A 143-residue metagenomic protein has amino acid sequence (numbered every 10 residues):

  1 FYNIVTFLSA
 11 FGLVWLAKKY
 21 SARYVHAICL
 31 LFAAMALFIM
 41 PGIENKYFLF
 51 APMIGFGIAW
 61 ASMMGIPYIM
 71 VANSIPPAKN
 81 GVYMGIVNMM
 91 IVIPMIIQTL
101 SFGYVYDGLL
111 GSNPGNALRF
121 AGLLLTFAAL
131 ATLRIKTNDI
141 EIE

Functional and structural regions predicted by a protein language model:
N3-F11, I96: Residue-level signature of mid-helix packing/kink "hotspots" within the transmembrane helices of 12-pass Major
L8-A22, Y106: Helix-to-loop junctions at the C-terminal end of transmembrane segments in multipass secondary transporters
L31-E44: C-terminal ends and interior cores of transmembrane alpha-helices in multi-pass membrane transporters/permeases
F48-S62: Hydrophobic core of transmembrane alpha-helices in multi-pass small-molecule transporters, especially MFS/SLC-type
S62-P76: Intracellular juxtamembrane helix-capping segments at the cytosolic ends of symmetry-related transmembrane helices
I75-V87: Loop-to-transmembrane helix entry/capping segments in MFS-fold secondary transporters and related SLC/MFSD carriers
Y104-L125: A membrane-interface helix-boundary motif in multi-pass transporters
R119-E143: Multi-pass alpha-helical transporter architecture, strongest for 12-TM Major Facilitator/SLC carriers used
